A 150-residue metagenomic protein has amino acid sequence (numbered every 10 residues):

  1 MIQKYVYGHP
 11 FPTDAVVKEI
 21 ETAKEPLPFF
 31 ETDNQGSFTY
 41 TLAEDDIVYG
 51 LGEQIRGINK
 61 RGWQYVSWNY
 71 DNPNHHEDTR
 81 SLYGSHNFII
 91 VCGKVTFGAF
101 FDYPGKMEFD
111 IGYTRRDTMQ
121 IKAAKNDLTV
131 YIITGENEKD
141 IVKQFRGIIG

Functional and structural regions predicted by a protein language model:
M1-G150: Catalytic and substrate-binding clefts that recognize carbohydrates or anionic sugar/phosphate headgroups
